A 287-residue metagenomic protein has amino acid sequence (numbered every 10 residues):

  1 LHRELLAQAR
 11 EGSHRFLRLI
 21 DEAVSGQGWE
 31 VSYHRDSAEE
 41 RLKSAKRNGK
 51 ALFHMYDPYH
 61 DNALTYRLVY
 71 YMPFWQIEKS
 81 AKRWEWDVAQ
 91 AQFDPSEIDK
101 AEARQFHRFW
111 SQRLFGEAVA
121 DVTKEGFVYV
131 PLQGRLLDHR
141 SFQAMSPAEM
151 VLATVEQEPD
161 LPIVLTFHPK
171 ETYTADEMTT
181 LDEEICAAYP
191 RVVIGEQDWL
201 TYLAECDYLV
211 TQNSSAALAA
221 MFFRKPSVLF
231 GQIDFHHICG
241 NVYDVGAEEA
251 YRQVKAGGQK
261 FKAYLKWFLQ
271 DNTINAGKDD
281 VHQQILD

Functional and structural regions predicted by a protein language model:
L1-E4, M55-D57, Y71, E125-L137 (+2 more regions): Short loop/turn segments at strand-loop or loop-helix junctions that form parts of catalytic or ligand-binding pockets
L1-W110: Secretory-pathway glycan-assembly enzymes, especially type II membrane glycosyltransferases that use nucleotide-sugar
R10-I20, Q143-Q157, E177-D182: Well-ordered, non-membrane alpha-helical segments in soluble/globular domains
S44-A45, D121, T201-E205: Structural alpha-helical scaffold elements that stabilize or flank donor/cofactor-binding regions in carbohydrate
R47-K50, L64, E125, L161 (+3 more regions): Short, well-ordered alpha-helix to beta-strand connector turns
S80-E125, C239-D287: Leloir-type glycosyltransferase catalytic cores
L152-I194: Catalytic donor nucleotide-activated moiety binding site of glycosyltransferases and closely related
E196-N241: A donor-sugar binding/catalytic signature common to diverse glycosyltransferases and related nucleotide-sugar
